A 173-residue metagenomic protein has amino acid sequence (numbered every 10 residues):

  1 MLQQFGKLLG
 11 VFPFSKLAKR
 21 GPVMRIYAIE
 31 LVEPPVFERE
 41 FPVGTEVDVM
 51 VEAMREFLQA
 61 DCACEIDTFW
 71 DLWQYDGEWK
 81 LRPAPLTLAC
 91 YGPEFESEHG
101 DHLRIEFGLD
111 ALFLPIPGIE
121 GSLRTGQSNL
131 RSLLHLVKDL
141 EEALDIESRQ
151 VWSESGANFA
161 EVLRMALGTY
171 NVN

Functional and structural regions predicted by a protein language model:
M1, E40-V43, V47, S122 (+2 more regions): Intrinsic-disorder-associated interaction segments
M1-K7: Short, conserved charged micro-motifs
L8-L86: Short, intrinsically disordered low-complexity segments
F57-A60, G92, R131: Short, well-ordered helical secondary-structure segments
L81-H99: Short edge beta-strands and adjacent turn/loop segments
S97-N173: Acidic, proline/glycine-rich low-complexity IDRs
